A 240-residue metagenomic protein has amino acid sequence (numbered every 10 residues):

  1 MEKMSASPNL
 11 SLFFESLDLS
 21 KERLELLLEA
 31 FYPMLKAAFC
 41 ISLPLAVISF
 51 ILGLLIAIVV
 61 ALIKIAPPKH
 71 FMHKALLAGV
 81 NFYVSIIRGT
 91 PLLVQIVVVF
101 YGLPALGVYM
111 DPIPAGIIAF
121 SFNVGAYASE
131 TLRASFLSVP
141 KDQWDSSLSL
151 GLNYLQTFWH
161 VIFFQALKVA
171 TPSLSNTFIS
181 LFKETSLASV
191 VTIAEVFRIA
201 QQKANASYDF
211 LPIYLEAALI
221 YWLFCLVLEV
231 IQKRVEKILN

Functional and structural regions predicted by a protein language model:
E2-N240: Transmembrane alpha-helices and adjacent helix-loop boundaries
